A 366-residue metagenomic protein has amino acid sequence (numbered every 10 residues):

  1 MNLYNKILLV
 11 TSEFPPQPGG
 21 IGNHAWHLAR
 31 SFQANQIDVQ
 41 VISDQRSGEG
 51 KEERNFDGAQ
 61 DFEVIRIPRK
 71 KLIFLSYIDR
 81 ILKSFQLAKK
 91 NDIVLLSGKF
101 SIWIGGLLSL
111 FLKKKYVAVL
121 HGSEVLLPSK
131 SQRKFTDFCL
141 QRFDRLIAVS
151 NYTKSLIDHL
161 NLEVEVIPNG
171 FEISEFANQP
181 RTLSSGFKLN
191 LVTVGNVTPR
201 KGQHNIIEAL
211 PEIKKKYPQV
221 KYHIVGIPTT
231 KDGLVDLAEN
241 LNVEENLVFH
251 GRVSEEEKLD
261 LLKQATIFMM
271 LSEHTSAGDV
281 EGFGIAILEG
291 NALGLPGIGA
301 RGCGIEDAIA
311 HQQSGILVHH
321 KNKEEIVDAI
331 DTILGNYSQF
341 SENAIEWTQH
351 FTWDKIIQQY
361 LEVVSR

Functional and structural regions predicted by a protein language model:
L8, L183-K201, I207-L210: Conserved donor-binding/catalytic core segment of Leloir-type glycosyltransferases
T11-P18, H24-W26, R30-F74, L156-D158 (+1 more regions): N-terminal strand-loop element at the rim of the active site of nucleotide-sugar-dependent glycosyltransferases
L96-I102: Short His-centered aromatic/hydrophobic patch
Y152, G170: Carbohydrate-associated surface elements
Q219, S338-F351: A short, well-ordered alpha-helix in the C-terminal region of glycosyltransferases
V235-E257: Nucleotide-activated donor-binding/catalytic signature segment of Leloir-type glycosyltransferases, i.e., the conserved
K263-G278, L295: Acidic donor-binding loop of glycosyltransferase active sites
A310-Q312, I316-K323, D331-Y337: Conserved acidic donor-binding segment of nucleotide-sugar-dependent glycosyltransferases
